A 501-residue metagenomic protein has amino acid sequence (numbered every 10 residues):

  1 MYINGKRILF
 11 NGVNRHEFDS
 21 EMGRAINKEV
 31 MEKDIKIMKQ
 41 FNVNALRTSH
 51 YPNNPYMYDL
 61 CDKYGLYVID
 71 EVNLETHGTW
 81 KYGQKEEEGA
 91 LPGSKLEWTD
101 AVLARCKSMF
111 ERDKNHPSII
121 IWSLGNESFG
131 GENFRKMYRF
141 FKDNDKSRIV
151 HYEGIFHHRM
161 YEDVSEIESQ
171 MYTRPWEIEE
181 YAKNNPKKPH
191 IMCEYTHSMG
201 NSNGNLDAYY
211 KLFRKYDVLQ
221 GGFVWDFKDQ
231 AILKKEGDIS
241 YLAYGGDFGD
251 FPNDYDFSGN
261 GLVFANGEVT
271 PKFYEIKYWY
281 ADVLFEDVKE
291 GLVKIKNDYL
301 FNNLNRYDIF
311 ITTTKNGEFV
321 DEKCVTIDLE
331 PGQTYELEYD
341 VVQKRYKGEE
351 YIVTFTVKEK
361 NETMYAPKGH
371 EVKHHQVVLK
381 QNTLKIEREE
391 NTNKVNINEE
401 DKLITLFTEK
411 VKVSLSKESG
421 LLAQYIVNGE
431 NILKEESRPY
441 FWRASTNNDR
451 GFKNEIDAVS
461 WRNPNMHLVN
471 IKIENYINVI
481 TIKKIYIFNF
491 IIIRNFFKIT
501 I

Functional and structural regions predicted by a protein language model:
M1-I3, H374-E399: Low-complexity, Pro/Ser/Thr- and charge-rich linker/hinge segments at domain boundaries
M1-L292, D298-N305, F310-F319: Extended substrate-binding grooves/exosites of carbohydrate-active enzymes
Y2, K294, F310-T312, T354-T356 (+3 more regions): Residue-level detector of beta-strand face positions
G12-N14, C324, K417, E436: Short clusters of small/polar residues that mark proteolytic maturation junctions
E286-L292, Y299-N302, F310-T314, Q343-Y346 (+3 more regions): Beta-rich accessory regions
L292-D328, E336-D340, G348-E359: Beta-strand-rich binding/interaction modules
Q343-I386: Terminal connector regions
P367-K368, V372-H375, L403-N489, F497: Acidic-aromatic substrate-binding/catalytic surfaces of carbohydrate-active enzymes
